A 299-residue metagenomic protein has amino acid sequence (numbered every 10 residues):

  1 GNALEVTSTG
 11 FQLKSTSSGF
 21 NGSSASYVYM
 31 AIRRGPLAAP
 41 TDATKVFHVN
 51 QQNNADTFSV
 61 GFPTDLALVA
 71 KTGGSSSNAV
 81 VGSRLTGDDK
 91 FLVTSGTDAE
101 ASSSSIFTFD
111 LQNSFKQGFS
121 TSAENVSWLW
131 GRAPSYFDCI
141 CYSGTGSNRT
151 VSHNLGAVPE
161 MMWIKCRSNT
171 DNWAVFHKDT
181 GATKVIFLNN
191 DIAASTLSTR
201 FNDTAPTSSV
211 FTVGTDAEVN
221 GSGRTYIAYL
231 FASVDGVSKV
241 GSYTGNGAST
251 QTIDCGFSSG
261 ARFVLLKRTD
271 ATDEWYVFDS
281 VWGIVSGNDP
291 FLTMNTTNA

Functional and structural regions predicted by a protein language model:
G1-A299: Surface-exposed molecular-recognition determinants
